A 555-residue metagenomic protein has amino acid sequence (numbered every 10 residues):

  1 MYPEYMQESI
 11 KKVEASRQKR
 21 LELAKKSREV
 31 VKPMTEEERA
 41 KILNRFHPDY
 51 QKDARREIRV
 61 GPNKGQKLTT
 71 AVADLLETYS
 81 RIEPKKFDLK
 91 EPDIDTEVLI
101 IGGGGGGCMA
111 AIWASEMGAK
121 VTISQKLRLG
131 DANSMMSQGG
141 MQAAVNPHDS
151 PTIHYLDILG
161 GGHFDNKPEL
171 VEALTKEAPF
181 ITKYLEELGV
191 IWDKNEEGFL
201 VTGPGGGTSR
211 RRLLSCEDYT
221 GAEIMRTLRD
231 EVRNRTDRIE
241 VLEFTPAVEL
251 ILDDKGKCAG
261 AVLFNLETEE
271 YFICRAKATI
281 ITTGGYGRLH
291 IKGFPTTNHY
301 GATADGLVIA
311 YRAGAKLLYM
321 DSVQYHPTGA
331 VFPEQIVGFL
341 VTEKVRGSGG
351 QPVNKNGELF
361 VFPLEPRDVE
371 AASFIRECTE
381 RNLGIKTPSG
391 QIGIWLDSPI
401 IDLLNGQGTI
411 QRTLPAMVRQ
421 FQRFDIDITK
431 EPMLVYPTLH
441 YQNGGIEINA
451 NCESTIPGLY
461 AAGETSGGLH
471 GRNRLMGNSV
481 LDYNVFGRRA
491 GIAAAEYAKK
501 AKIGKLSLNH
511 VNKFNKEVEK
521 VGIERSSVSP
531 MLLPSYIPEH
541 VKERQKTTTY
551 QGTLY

Functional and structural regions predicted by a protein language model:
M1-E97: Extreme N-terminal leader/targeting segments of oxidoreductases
M1-L21, A315-I426, A493-K499: An anion/pyrophosphate-binding glycine-rich loop and adjacent beta-alpha core in soluble alpha-beta enzymes
M1-S9, S80, K86-E97, W113 (+9 more regions): Glycine- and aromatic-enriched mobile tails/lids
F46, Y50-L75, I181, E186-E270 (+6 more regions): Conserved redox-cofactor binding core of oxidoreductases
R59-L76, E243, V248-F264, T413-S466: A glycine-rich dinucleotide-binding beta-alpha-beta segment and adjacent secondary-structure elements that constitute
V98-I101, I273-G284, A310, Y460-A461: Short hydrophobic core segments
A143-L174: Glycine-rich active-site loop/strand segments that organize a redox cofactor
A278-Q335, F339, G477-A493: Glycine-rich loop(s) and the adjacent beta-strand/alpha-helix scaffold that form part
